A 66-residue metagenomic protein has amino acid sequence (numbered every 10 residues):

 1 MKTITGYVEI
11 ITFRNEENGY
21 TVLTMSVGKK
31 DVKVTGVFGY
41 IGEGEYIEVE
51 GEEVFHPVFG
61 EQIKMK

Functional and structural regions predicted by a protein language model:
M1-N15, G51: Structural detector for short beta-strands of small beta-barrel domains
K2, E17, E43-E45, P57-E61: Short flexible coil/turn linkers enriched for glycine and charged/polar residues that connect secondary-structure
I4, T21-L23, I47: Conserved beta-strand core positions
I11, G28-K30, V37, E52-H56: Generic structural motif
T12-E16, G39-G42: Short secondary-structure boundary/capping segments within folded domains
F13-M25: Short aromatic-glycine-enriched beta-strand elements
V22-E43: Beta-strand/loop nucleic-acid-binding surfaces
S26, E48, E52-K66: OB-fold/S1-family single-stranded nucleic acid-binding modules
